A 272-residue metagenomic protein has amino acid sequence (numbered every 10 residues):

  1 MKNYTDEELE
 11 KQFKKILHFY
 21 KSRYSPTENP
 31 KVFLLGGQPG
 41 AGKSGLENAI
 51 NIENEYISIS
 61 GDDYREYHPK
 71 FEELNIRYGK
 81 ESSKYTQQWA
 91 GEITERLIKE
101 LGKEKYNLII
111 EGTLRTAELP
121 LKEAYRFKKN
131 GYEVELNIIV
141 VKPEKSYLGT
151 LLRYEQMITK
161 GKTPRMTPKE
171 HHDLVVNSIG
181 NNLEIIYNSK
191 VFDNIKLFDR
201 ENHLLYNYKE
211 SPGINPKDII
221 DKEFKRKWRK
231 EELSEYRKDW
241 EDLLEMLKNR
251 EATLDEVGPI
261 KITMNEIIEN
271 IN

Functional and structural regions predicted by a protein language model:
M1-P26: N-terminal pre-Walker A segment at the start of P-loop NTPase domains
S22-P30, L101-G102: Phosphate-binding P-loop
Q38-P39: The conserved Walker
K43: Conserved lysine of the Walker
L46, I50: Hydrophobic positions on the alpha1 helix immediately C-terminal to the Walker A/P-loop
Y56-N130: Conserved nucleotide-sensing/catalytic segment adjacent to the nucleotide-binding pocket in NTP-handling enzymes
K128-L151: Conserved phosphate-donor/acceptor-positioning beta-strand/loop module used by diverse small-molecule
L148-N272: Conserved GTP-binding G-domain of TRAFAC-class P-loop NTPases and closely related GTPase folds
